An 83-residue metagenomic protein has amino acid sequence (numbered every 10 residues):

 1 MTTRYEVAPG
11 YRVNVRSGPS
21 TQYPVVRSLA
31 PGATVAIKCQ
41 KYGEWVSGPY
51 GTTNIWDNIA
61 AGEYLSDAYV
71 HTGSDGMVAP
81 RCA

Functional and structural regions predicted by a protein language model:
M1-S17, S28-P31, K41, G76-A83: SH3-family beta-barrel domains
P19-P24: Short alpha-helix capping/helix-loop boundary micro-motifs
R27-S74: SH3/SH3-like beta-barrel superfamily modules
